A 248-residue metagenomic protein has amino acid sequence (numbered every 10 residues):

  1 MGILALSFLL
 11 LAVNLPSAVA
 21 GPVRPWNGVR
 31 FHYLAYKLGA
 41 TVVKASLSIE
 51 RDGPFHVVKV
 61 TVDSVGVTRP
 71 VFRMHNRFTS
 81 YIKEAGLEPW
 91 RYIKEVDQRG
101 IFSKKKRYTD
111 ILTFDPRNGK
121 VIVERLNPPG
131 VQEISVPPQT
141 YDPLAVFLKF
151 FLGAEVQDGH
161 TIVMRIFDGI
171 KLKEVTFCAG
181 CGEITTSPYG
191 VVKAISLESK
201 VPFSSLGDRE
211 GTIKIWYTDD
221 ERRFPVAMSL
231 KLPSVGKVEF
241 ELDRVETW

Functional and structural regions predicted by a protein language model:
G2-N14: Bacterial N-terminal signal peptides
A18-P116, G153-W248: Acidic, serine/threonine-rich low-complexity disordered tracts
K105-F151: Hydrophobic, well-structured mid-protein blocks that either form specific transmembrane helices
